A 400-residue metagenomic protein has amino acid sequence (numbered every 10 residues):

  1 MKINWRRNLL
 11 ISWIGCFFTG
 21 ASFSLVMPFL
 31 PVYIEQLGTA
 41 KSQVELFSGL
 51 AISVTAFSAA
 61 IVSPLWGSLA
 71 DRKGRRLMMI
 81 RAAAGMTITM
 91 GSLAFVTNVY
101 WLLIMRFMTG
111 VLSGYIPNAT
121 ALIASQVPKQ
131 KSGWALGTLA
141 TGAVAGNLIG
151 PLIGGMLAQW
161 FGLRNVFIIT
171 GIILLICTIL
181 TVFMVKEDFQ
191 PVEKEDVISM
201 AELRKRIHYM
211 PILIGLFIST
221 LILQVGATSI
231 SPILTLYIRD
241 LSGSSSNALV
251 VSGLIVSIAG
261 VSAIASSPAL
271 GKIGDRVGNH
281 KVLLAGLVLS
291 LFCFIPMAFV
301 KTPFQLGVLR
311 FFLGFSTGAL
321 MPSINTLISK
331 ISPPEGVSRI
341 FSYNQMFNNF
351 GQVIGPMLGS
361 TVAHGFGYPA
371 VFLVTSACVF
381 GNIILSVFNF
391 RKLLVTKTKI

Functional and structural regions predicted by a protein language model:
M1-R6, E187-L216, I400: Juxtamembrane intracellular "pre-TM" segments in multi-pass secondary transporters
F29-E45, I233-V250: Short amphipathic helix-loop junctions that connect adjacent transmembrane helices in Major Facilitator Superfamily/SLC
L50-W66, S257-P268: Central cavity-lining transmembrane alpha-helices of secondary-active solute carriers, predominantly the Major
I61-T97, G274-H280: Conserved MFS/SLC helix-loop-helix module at the cytosolic interface between two early adjacent transmembrane helices
L77-S92, G171, K281-P296, S376: Structural signature of the two symmetry-related core transmembrane helices
T89, Y100-M108, C293, F304-F312: Paired small-residue
M105-A143, T326-L327: Cytoplasmic helix-loop-helix junction between adjacent transmembrane helices in 12-TM secondary transporters
T178-E195, F388-T398: Helix-loop junctions on the cytosolic side of multi-pass membrane transporters, especially the intracellular loop
